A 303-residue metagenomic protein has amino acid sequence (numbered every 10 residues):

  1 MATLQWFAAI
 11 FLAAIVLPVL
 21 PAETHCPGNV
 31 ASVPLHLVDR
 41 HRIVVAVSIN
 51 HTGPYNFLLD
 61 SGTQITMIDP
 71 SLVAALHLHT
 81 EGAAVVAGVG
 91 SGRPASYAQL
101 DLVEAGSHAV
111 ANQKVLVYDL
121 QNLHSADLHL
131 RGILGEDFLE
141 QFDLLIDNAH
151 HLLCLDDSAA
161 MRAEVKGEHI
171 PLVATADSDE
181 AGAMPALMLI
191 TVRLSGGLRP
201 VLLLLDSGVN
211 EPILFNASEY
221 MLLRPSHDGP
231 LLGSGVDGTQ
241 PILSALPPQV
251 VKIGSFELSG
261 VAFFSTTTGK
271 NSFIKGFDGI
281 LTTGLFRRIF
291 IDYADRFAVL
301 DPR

Functional and structural regions predicted by a protein language model:
M1-T3: N-terminal secretory signal peptides that target proteins for export/translocation
W6-P18: Bacterial N-terminal signal peptides
L17-R303: Pepsin/retropepsin-fold aspartyl endopeptidases
